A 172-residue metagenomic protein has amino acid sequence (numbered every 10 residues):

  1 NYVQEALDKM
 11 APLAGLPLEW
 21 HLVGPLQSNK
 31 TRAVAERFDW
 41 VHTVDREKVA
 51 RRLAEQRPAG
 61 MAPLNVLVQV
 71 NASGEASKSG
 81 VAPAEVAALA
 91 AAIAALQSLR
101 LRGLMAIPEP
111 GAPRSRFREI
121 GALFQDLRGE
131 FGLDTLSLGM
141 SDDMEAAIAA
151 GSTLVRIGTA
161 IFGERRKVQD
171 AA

Functional and structural regions predicted by a protein language model:
N1-D142, I148-A150, F162-E164: Conserved alpha/beta-domain cores
I148, I157, I161-V168, A172: Expand to "…catalyze enediolate/carbanion chemistry for C-C bond making/breaking, isomerization, decarboxylation
T153-L154: Divalent-metal-activated hydrolytic enzyme cores
